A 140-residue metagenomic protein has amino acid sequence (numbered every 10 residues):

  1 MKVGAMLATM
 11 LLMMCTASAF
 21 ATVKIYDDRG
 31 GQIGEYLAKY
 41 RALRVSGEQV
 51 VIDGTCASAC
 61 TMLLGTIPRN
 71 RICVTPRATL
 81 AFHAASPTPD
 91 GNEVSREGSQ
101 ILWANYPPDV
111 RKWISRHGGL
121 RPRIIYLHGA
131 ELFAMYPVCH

Functional and structural regions predicted by a protein language model:
M1-L7: Bacterial N-terminal signal peptides that target proteins for export
V3, F20, L127-H128: N-terminal targeting/assembly segments of extracytoplasmic apparatus and virion spike/baseplate proteins
M14-S18: N-terminal signal peptide c-region/cleavage motif recognized by signal peptidases
T22-A78, A84-T88: Cleft-lining beta-strand/loop regions that shape enzyme active-site pockets
K24-I25, G34, A38-V51, D90-H140: Charged, glycine-interspersed solvent-exposed loop segments at helix/strand-loop junctions that cap or gate access
A78-A81, P108-V110: Short, surface-exposed, polar/charged, turn-prone segments marking secondary-structure boundaries
